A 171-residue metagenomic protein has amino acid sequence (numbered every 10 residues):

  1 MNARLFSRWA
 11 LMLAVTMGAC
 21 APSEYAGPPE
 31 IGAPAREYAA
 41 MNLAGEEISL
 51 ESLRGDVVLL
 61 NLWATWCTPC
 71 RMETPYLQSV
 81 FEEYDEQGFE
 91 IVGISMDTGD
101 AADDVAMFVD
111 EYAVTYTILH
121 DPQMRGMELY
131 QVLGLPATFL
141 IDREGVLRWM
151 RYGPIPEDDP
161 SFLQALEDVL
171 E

Functional and structural regions predicted by a protein language model:
W9-G18: Bacterial N-terminal signal peptides
A19-E37, R54, M107: N-proximal helix/coil linker or "cap" segments that precede and/or mark the start of modular domains
P29, E37-V58, F81: A short beta-strand-turn-helix
D56, T74-S95, D110: Conserved helix-turn-beta segment immediately C-terminal to the redox Cys motif in thioredoxin-like folds
L62-S79: Conserved redox-active cysteine motifs that mediate thiol-disulfide chemistry, especially di-cysteine Cys-X(1-2)-Cys
F89-A102, V114-Q123: Thiol-based oxidoreductase modules, predominantly thioredoxin-like and allied folds used for disulfide exchange
A106-E144: Short, internal strand/loop/helix patches that form the active-site neighborhood or redox-interaction surface
L140-E171: Thiol-/selenol-based redox modules, centered on thioredoxin-like and closely related oxidoreductase domains
